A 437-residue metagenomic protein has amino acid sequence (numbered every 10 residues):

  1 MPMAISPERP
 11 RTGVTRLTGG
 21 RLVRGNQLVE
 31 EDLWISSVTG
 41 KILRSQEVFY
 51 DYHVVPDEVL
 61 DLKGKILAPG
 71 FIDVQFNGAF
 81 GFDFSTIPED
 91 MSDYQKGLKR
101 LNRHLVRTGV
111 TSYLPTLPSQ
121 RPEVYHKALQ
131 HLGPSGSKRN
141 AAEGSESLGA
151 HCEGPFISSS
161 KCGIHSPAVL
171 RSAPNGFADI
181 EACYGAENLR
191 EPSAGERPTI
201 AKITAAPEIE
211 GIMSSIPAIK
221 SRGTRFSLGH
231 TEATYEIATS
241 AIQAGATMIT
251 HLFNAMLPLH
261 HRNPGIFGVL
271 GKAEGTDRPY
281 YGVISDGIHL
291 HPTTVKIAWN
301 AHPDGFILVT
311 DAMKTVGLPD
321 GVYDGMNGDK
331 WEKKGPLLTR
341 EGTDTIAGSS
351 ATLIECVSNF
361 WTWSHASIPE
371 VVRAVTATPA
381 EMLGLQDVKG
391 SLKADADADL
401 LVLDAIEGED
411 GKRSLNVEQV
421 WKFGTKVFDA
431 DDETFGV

Functional and structural regions predicted by a protein language model:
P2-A68: Histidine-rich, glycine-flanked metal-binding segment
R16, E58, G70-I72, S227-L228 (+1 more regions): Residue-level marker for buried hydrophobic side chains located in beta-strands that build the well-ordered beta-sheet
G20, G40, G64, Q75 (+11 more regions): Divalent metal-coordination and catalytic microenvironments
L62-V124: Metal-associated gating/positioning segment near the N- to mid-region
K65, Q120-P264, G317: Histidine/acidic-residue-rich, glycine-tolerant segments that coordinate divalent metal ions
T111-S112, A201, T247, D304: Short acidic/polar active-site loop segments enriched in Thr and Asp
S215, I237-V375, E381-V388, D404-E409: Active-site-adjacent C-terminal substructures of enzyme catalytic domains
E381, S391-V437: C-terminal cap of metal-dependent C-N hydrolases
